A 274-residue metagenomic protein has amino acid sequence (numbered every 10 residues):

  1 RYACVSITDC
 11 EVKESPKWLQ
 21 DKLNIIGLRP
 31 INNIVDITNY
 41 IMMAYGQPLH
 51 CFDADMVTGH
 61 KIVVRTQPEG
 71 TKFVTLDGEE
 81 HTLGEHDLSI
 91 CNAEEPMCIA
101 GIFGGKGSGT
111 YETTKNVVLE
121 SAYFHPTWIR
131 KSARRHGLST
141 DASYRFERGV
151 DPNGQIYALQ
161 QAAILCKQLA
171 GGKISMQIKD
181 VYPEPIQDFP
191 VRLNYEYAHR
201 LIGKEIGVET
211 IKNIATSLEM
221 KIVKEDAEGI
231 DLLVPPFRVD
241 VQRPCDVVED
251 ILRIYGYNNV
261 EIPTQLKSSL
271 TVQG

Functional and structural regions predicted by a protein language model:
R1-G274: RNA/tRNA-interacting regions in translation and RNA-turnover enzymes
